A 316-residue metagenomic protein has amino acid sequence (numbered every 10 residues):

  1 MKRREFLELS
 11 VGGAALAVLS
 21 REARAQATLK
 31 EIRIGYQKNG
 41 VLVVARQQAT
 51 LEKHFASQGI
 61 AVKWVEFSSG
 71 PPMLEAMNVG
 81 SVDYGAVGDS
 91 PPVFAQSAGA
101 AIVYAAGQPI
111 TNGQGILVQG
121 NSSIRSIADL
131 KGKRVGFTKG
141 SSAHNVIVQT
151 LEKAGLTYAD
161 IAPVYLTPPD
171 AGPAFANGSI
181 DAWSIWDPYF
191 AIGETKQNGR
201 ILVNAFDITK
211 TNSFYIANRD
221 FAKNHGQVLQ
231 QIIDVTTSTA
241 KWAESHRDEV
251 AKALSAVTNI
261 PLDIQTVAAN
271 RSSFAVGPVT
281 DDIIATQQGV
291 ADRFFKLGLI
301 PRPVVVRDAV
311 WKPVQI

Functional and structural regions predicted by a protein language model:
E5-A25: N-terminal export signals
Q26-T157, A162-Y165, D181-D187, L202 (+1 more regions): Short, glycine-/small- and polar/acidic-enriched structural segments that line small-molecule recognition paths
K53-S57, A275-I283, V306: Short, solvent-exposed loop/beta-turn-alpha elements that line the ligand-binding surface or hinge of extracytoplasmic
H54, A76, K133, T138 (+9 more regions): Structured segments of extracytoplasmic/periplasmic soluble domains in secreted or envelope-associated proteins
A61-K63, Y158-I161, T258-A269, R302-V306: Short, surface-exposed acidic
S90, P163-V164, P169-A256: Pocket-lining segment of extracytoplasmic ligand-binding domains
K223-L299: Secondary-structure end/capping motifs
D292-I316: Conserved C-terminal helix/tail region of periplasmic/extracytoplasmic solute-binding proteins
